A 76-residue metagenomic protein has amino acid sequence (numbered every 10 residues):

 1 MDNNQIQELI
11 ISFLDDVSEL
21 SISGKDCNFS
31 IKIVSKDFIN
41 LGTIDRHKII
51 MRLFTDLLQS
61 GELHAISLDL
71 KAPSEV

Functional and structural regions predicted by a protein language model:
M1-V76: N-terminal, polar/charged subdomain of small-to-medium soluble alpha/beta proteins
